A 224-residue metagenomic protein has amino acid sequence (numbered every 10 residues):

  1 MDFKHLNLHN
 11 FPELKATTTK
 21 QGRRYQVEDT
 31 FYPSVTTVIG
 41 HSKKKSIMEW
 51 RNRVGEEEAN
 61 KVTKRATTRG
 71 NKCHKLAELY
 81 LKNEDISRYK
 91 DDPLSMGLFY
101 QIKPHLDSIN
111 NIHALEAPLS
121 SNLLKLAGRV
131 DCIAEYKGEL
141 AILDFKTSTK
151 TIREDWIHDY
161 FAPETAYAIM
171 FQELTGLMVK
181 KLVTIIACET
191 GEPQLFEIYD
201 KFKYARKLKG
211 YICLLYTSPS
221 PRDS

Functional and structural regions predicted by a protein language model:
M1-A127: Metal-dependent nuclease catalytic cores that hydrolyze phosphodiester bonds in DNA/RNA, characterized by
L79-N83, I169-L174, S220: Active-site catalytic microenvironments for nucleophilic, acid-base chemistry
I86, G176-K180, S224: Secondary-structure boundary/capping residues
H105-L106, F171, S224: Hydrophobic helix-cap positions at the C-terminus of alpha-helices in RecA-like/P-loop ATPase nucleotide-binding cores
A114-L214: Mg2+/Mn2+-dependent nuclease catalytic core
Y216-S224: Single conserved hydrophobic/aromatic residue that forms the stacking wall/gate of nucleotide- or nucleobase-binding
